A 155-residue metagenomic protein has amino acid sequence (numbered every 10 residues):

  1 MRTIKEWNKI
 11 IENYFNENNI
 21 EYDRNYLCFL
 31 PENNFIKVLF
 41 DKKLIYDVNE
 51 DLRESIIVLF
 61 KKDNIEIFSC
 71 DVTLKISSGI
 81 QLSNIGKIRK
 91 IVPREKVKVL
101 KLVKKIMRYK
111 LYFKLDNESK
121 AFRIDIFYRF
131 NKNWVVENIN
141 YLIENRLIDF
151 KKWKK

Functional and structural regions predicted by a protein language model:
M1-K62: Anionic N-terminal interaction surfaces
R2-I10, N18, N64-I65, V72-L74 (+4 more regions): Generic ordered-secondary-structure signal
F35-V38, N64-F68, L74-I76, E118-I124: Short, surface-exposed beta-strand/loop "edge" segments at domain boundaries and coil↔beta transitions
K43-R108: Phosphoinositide-binding peripheral membrane targeting modules
L82-K155: Acidic, Ser/Thr- and proline-rich intrinsically disordered linker/docking segments of eukaryotic scaffolds
